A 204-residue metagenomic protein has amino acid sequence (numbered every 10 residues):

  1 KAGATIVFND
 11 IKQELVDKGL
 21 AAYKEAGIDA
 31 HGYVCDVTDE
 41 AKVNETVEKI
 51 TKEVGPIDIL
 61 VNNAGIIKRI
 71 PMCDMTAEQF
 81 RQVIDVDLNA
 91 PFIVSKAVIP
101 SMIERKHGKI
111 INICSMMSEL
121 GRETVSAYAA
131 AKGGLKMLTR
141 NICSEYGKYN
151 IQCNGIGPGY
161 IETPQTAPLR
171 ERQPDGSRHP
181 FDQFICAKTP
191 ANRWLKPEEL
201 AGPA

Functional and structural regions predicted by a protein language model:
I70-C73, L120-S126, K148-Y149, N192: Active-site loop immediately N-terminal to the catalytic Tyr-X3-Lys motif of short-chain dehydrogenase/reductase
P71-M72, Q79-I84, I185: Substrate-binding pocket helix/loop in short-chain dehydrogenase/reductase
M75, G121-A129, N141, L169: Active-site loop-to-helix junction immediately N-terminal to the catalytic Tyr of the SDR YXXXK motif in Rossmann-fold
S95, A131, T139: Active-site helix of classical SDR
P100, S144-K148: Alpha-helical segment proximal to the catalytic Tyr-Lys
S115: Residue(s) in the substrate-gating loop at a strand-loop-helix junction that position the organic substrate next
G155, R178-A204: C-terminal helical subdomain
